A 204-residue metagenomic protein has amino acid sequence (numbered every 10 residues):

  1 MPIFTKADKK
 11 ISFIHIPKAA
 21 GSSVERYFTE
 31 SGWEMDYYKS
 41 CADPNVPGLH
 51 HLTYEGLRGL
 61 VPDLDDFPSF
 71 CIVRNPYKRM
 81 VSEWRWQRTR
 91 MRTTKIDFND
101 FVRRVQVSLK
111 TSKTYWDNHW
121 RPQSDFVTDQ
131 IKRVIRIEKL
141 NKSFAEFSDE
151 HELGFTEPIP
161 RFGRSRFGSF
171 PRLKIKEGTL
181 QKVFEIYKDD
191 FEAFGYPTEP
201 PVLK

Functional and structural regions predicted by a protein language model:
M1-K204: Membrane-interface amphipathic segments in extracytoplasmic regions
